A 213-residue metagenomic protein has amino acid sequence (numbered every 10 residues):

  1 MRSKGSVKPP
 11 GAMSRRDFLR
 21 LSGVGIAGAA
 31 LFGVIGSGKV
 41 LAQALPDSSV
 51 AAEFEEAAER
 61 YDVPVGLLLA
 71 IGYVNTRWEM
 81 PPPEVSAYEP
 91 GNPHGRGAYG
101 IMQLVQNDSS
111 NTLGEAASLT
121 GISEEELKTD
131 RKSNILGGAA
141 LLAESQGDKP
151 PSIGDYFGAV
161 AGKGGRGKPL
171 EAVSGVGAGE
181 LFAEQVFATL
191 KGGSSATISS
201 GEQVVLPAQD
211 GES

Functional and structural regions predicted by a protein language model:
M1-D17, V24-L41: N-terminal secretory signal peptides
F18-L19, K163: Short, hydrophobic/proline-enriched secondary-structure or compact coil segments at domain edges
G23-V24, V63: Amphipathic alpha-helical protein-protein interaction surfaces
I26, V160-G162, V204: Intrinsically disordered, low-complexity polar segments enriched in Ser/Thr/Pro and acidic
G36, S86-P90, V204: Residue-level signal for alpha-helical context at structural boundaries
A44-G193, I198-S199: Catalytic glycan-binding domains that act on GlcNAc-containing polysaccharides
G193, T197-S213: Non-catalytic propeptide/linker segments at domain boundaries
